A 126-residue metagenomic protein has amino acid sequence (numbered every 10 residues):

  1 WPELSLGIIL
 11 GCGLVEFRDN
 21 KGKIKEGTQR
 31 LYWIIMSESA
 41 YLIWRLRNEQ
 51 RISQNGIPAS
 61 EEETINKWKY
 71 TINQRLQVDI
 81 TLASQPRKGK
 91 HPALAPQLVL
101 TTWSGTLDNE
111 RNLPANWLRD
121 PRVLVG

Functional and structural regions predicted by a protein language model:
W1-G126: Family-specific functional microsites
